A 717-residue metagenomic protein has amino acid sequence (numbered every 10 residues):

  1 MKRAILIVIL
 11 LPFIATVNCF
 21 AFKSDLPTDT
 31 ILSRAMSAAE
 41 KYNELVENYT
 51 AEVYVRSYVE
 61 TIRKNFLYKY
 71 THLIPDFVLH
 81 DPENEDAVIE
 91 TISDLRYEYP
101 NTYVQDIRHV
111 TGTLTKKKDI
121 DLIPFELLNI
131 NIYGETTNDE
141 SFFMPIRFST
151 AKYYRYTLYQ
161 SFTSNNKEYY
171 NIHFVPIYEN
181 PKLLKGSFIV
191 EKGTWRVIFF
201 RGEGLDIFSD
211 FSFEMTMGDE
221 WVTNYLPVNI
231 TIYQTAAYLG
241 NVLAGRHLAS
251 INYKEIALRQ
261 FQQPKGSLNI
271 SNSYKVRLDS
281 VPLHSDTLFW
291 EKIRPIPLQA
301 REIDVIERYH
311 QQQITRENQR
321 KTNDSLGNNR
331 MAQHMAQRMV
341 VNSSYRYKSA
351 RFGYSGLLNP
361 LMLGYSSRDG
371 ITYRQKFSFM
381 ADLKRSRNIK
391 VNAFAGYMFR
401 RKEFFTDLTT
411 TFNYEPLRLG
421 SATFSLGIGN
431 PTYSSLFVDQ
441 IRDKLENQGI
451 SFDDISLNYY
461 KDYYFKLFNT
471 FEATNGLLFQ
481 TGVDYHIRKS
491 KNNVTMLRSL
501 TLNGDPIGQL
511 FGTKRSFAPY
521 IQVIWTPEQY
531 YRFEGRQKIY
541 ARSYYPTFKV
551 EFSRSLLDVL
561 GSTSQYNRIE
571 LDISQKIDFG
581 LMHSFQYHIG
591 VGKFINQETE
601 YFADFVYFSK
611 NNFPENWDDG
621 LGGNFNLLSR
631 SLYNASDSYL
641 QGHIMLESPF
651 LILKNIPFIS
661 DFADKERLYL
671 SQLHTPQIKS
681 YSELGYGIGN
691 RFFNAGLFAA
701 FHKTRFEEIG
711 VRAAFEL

Functional and structural regions predicted by a protein language model:
K2-R3, V55, Q160, F174-Y178 (+11 more regions): Short, flexible loop/turn elements at secondary-structure junctions
A4, T137, S141-F142, Y274-L717: Exposed, low-structure sequence patches enriched in small/polar residues
I7-T16: Bacterial N-terminal signal peptides
A21-Y169, I177-L183, H247-Y365, S456 (+4 more regions): Structured extracytoplasmic
F22, E203, M215-G218, N447-S456: Aromatic/His-enriched, Gly/Pro-containing loop or helix-boundary segments that lie immediately adjacent to catalytic
V55-R63, Q234-N241, K254-P264, G427-S435 (+1 more regions): Short, conserved secondary-structure transition motifs
E60-F66, G202-D206, Y238-V242, M362-Y365 (+2 more regions): Flexible, membrane-facing loop/turn or short amphipathic-helix motifs that contact lipid bilayers or gate lipid-binding
F143-P145, T157-L158, K167-K275, G590: Gly/Pro-enriched, hydrophobic low-complexity segments that function as extracytoplasmic propeptides/linkers
